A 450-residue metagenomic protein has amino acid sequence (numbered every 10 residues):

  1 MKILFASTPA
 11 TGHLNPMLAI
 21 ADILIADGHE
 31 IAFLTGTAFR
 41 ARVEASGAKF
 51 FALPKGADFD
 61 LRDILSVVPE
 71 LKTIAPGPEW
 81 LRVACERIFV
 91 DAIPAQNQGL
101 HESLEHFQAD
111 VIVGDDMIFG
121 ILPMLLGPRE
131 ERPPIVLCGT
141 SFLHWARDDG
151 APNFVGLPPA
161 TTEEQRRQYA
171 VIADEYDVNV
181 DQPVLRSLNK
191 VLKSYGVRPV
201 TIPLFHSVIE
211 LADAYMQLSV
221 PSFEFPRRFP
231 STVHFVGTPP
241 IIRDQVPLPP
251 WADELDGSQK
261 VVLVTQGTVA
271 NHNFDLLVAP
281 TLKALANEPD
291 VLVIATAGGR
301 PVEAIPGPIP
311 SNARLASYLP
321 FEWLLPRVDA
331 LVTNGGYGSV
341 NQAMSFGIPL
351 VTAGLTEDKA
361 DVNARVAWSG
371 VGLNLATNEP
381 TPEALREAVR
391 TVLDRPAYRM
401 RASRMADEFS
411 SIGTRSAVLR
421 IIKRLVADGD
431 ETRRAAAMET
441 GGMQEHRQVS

Functional and structural regions predicted by a protein language model:
M1-L53: N-terminal subdomain of nucleotide-sugar transferases
A21, S317-R365: A donor-sugar binding/catalytic signature common to diverse glycosyltransferases and related nucleotide-sugar
F33-L81: Conserved nucleotide-sugar phosphate-binding/catalytic loop shared by glycosyltransferases and other
S66-P123, Q168-H206: Conserved nucleotide-sugar donor-binding subdomain of glycosyltransferases
F89-Y169, S222-F223: Conserved nucleotide-sugar donor-interacting segment of glycosyltransferase catalytic cores, predominantly GT-B
S219-A330, M443: Donor-nucleotide binding loops and adjacent catalytic segments primarily of GT-B fold Leloir glycosyltransferases
E357-A388, M400: Change "using UDP/GDP/dTDP sugars" to "using nucleotide sugars
P382-S450: C-terminal amphipathic helix plus adjacent low-complexity, charged tail appended to glycosyltransferase catalytic
